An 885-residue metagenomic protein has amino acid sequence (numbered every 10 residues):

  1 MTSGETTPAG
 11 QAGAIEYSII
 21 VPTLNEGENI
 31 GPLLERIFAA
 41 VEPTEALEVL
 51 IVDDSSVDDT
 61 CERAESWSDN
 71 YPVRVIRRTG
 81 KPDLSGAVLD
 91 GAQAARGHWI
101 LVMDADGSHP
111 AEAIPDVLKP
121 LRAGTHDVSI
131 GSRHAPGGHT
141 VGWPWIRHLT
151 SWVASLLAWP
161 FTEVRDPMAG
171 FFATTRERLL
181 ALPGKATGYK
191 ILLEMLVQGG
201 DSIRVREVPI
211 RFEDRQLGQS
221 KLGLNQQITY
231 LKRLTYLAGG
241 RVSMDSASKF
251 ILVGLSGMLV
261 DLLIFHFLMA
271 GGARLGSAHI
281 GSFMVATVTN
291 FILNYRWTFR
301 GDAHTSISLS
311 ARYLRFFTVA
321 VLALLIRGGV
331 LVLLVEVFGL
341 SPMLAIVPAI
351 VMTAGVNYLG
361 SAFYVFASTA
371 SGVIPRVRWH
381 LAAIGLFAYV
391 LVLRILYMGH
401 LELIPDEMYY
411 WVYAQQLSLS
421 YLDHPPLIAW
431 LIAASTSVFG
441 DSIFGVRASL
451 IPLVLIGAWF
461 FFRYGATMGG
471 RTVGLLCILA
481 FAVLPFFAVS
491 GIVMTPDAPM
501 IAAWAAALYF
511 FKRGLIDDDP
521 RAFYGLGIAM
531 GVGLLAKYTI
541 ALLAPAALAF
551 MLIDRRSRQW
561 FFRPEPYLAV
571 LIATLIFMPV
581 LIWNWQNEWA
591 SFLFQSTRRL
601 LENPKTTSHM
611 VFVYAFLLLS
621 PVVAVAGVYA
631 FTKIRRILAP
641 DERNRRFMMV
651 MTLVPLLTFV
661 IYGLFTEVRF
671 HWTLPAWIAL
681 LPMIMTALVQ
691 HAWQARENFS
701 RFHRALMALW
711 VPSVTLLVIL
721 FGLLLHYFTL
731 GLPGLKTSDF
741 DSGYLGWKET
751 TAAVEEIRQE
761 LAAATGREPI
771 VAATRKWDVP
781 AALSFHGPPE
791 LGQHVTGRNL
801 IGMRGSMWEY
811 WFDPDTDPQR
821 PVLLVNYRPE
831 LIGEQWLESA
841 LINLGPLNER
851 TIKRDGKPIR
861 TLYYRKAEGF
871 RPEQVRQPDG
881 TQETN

Functional and structural regions predicted by a protein language model:
R78-A94, W99, A111-Y189, R215-K221 (+2 more regions): Acceptor/aglycone-binding surface of glycosyltransferases and processive sugar-polymer synthases
F387, C477-A482, M530, L534 (+1 more regions): Short helix- or helix-capping micro-motifs that position conserved polar/aromatic residues at function-defining sites
L393, L543-R645, M651-T666: Transmembrane-lumen/periplasm boundary regions of multi-pass, lipid-linked membrane glycan transferases
A448-M468, A506, F510: Transmembrane-helix motifs of polytopic, lipid-linked glycan transferases
A466-T472, A507-F523, A630: Membrane-interface transmembrane helices that cradle and orient dolichyl/undecaprenyl
F486, I492-P499: Short acidic/glycine- and proline-prone juxtamembrane loop motifs at membrane-interface regions of multi-pass membrane
H691-G731: Signature aromatic-anchored transmembrane alpha helix within multi-pass, membrane-resident enzymes that catalyze glycan
D739-N885: Luminal/periplasmic acceptor-recognition loop/helix of membrane-associated glycosyltransferases
